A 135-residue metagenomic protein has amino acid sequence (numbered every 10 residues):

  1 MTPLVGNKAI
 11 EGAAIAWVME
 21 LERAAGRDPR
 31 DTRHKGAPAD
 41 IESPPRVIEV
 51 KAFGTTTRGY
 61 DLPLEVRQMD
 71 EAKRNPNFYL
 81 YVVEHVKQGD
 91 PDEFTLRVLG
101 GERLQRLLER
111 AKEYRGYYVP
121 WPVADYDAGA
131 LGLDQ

Functional and structural regions predicted by a protein language model:
M1-R30: Acidic-basic catalytic patches of nuclease active cores, encompassing PD-(D/E)XK and other metal-cofactor nuclease
G6, G12, G26, G36 (+6 more regions): Residue-identity detector for glycine
E22, I41-G54: Conserved catalytic cores of phosphodiester-cleaving nucleases, focusing on short active-site segments
A25, V50-L104: Catalytic cores of nucleic-acid endonucleases
D28, L62, V119-W121: Intrinsic-disorder/low-complexity coil detector
P29-E42: Active-site metal-binding core of divalent-cation-utilizing nuclease and nuclease-like domains
V83-Q135: Domain-level recognition of nuclease-like catalytic cores that cleave nucleotide substrates
